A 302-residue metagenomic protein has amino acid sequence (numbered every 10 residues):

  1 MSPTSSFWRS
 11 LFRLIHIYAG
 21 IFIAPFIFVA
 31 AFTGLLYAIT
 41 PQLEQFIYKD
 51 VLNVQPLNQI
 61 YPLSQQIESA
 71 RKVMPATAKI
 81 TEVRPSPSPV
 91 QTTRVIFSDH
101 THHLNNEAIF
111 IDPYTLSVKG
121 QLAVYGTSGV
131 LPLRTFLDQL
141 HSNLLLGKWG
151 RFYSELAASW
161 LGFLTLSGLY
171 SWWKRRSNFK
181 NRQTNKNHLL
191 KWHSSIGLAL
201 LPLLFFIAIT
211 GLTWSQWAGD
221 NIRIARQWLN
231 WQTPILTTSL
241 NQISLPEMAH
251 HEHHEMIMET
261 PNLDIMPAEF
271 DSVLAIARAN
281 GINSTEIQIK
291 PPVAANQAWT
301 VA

Functional and structural regions predicted by a protein language model:
M1-A302: Conserved histidines in hydrophobic membrane contexts and catalytic metal-binding motifs
